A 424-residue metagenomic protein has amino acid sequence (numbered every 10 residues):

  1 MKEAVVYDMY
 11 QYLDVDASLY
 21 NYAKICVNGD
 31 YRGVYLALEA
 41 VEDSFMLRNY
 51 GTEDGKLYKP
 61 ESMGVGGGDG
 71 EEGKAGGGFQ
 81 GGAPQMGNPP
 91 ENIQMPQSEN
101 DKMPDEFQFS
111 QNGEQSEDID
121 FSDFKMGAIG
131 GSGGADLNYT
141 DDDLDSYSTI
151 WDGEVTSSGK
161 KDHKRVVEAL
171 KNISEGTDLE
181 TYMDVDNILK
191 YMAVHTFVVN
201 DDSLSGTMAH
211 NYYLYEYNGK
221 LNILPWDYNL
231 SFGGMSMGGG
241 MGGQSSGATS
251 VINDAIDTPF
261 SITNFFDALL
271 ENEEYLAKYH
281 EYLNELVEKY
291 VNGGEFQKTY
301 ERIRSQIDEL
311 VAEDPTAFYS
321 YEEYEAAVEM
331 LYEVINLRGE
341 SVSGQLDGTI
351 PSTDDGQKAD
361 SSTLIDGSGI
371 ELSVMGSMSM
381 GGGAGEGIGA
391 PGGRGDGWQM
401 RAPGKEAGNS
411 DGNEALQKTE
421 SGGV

Functional and structural regions predicted by a protein language model:
M1-V15: A conserved alpha-helical element in kinase catalytic cores
D8, S18-N21, A209-H210: Short alpha-helical segments and helix-capping/turn motifs at coil-helix boundaries
Y12-S18, Y31-A193: Internal "kinase-insert"/substrate-recognition segments embedded within catalytic cores of ATP-dependent enzymes
L13-C26, L204: Short, well-structured beta-strand/strand-turn elements
A23, Y35-L36, K56, Y212 (+2 more regions): A broad, low-specificity signal marking well-ordered, structured residues that form hydrophobic/aromatic
N28-D30, Y217: Short strand-coil-strand connectors
G77-E114, A384, G389-S410, A415-L416 (+1 more regions): Intrinsically disordered, low-complexity, charged terminal tails and linkers of eukaryotic nucleolar
Y147-V155, K160-N200, L204-G206, N211-P403 (+3 more regions): Middle-to-C-terminal accessory/interaction subdomains
